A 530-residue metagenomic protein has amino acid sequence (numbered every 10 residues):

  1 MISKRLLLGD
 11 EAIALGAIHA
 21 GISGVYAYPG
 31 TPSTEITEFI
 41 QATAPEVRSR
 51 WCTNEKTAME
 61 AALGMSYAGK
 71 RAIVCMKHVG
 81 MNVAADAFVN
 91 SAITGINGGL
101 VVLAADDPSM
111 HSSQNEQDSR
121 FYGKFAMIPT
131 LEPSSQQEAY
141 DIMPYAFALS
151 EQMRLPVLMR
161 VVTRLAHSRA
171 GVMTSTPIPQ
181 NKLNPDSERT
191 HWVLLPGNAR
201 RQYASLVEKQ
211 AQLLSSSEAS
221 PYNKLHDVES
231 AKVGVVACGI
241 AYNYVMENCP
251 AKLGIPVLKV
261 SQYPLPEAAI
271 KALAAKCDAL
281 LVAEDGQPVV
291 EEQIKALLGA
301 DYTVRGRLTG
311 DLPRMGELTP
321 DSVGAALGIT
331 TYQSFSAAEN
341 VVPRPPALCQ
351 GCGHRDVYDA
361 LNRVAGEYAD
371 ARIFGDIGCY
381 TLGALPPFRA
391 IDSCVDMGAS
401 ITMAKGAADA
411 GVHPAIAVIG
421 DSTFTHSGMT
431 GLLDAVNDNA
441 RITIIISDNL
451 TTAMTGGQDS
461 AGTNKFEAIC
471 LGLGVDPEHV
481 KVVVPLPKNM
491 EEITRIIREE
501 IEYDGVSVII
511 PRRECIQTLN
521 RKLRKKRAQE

Functional and structural regions predicted by a protein language model:
M1-I13, A20, P133-L348, G353-H354 (+2 more regions): Flexible, low-complexity linker and terminal segments
M1-Q136, R164, V228, G254 (+2 more regions): Thiamine diphosphate
I36-F39, A61-L63, A84-F88, M110-Q117 (+15 more regions): Short acidic, glycine/serine/threonine-rich loops at helix termini
F39-P45, M246-V257, A468-D476: Short helix-loop-beta junction
P45-T53, T94-A105, P185-H191, N439-L450 (+1 more regions): A glycine-rich helix N-cap at a beta->alpha junction
R50-W51, A72-V74, V101-V102, T130-E132 (+6 more regions): Short hydrophobic alpha-helical runs that function as membrane-insertion/retention elements
C75-M76, V101-A105, L158-V162, V236-A237 (+5 more regions): Short beta-strand segments
S112, A384-V508, E514-R527: Thiamine diphosphate
